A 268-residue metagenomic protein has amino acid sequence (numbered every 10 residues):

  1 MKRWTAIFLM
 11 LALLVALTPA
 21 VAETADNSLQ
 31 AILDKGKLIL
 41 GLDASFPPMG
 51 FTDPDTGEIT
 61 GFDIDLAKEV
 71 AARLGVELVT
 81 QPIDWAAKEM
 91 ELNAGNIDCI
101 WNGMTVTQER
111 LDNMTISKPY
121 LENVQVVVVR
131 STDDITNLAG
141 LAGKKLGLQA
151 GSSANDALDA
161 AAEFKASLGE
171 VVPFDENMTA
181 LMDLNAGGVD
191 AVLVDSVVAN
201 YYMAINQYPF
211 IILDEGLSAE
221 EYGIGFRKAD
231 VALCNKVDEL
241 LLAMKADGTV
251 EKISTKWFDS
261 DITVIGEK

Functional and structural regions predicted by a protein language model:
M1-K35, T263-K268: Short, low-complexity disordered leader/linker segments with a strong preference for bacterial N-terminal type II
E23-G103, K236: Extracytoplasmic small-molecule ligand-binding "clamshell" domains of the periplasmic binding protein/Venus flytrap
L29, I59-D63, L111-Y120, F210-D214 (+1 more regions): A structural signal for short loop-to-beta-strand junctions that line the ligand-binding cleft of periplasmic/secreted
G50-T56, A67-V76, A154-P173, M203-Q207: Ligand-binding cleft/hinge of the Venus flytrap
E69-R73, Q81-P82, A86-I100, N113-T115 (+4 more regions): Short helices/loops that flank or line small-molecule/ion binding pockets
A87, M104-D112, D156-A162, D183-A219: A ligand-binding cleft/hinge motif common to bilobed small-molecule-binding domains
L121-V129, S196, N200-L242, F258-K268: Periplasmic-binding protein-like
V129-L146: Flexible hinge/capping segments at coil-to-helix
